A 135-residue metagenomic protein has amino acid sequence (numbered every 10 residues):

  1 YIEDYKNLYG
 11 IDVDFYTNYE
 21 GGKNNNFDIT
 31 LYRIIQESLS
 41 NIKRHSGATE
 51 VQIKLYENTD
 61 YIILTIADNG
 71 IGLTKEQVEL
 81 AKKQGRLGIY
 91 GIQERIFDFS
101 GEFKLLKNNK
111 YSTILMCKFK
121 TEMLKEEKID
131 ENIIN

Functional and structural regions predicted by a protein language model:
Y1-Y9: Short beta-to-alpha transition helix within the HATPase_c
G10-Q36: Conserved short strand/loop->alpha-helix "switch" segment adjacent to the catalytic nucleotide/phosphoryl-transfer site
D28-E50: Conserved ATP-binding N-box helix of the HATPase_c
E50-D60: Short beta-strand/loop element within the Bergerat-fold HATPase_c
Y56, L106-S112, K120: A short beta-strand-to-loop micro-motif at the C-terminal edge of the catalytic HATPase_c
Y61, G72, N109-M116: Glycine-rich nucleotide-binding loop
D68: Acidic ATP/Mg2+-coordinating residue in the GHKL
V78-N109: ATP phosphate-binding glycine-rich loop and adjacent ATP-lid/helix-beta elements within ATP-binding kinase/ATPase
